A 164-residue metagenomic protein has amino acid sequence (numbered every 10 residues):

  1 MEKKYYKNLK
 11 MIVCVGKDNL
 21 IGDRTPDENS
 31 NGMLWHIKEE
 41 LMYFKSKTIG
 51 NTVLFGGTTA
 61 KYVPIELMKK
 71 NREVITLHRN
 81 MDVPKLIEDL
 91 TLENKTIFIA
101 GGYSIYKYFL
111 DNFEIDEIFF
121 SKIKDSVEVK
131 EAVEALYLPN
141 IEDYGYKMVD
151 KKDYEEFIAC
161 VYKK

Functional and structural regions predicted by a protein language model:
M1-K164: Enzymes that bind and transform nitrogen-containing heteroaromatic metabolites
